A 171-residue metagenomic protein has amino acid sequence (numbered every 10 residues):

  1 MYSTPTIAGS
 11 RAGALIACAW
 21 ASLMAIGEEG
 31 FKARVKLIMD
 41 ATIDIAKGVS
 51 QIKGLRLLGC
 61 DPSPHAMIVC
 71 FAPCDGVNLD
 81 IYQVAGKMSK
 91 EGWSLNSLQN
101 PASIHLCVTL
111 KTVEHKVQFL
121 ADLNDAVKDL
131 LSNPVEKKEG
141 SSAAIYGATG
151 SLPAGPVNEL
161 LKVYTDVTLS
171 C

Functional and structural regions predicted by a protein language model:
M1-G76: Active-site C-terminal subdomain of aminotransferase-like
K32, D44, Q51-K53, A66 (+1 more regions): Non-catalytic terminal extensions of PLP-dependent enzymes
